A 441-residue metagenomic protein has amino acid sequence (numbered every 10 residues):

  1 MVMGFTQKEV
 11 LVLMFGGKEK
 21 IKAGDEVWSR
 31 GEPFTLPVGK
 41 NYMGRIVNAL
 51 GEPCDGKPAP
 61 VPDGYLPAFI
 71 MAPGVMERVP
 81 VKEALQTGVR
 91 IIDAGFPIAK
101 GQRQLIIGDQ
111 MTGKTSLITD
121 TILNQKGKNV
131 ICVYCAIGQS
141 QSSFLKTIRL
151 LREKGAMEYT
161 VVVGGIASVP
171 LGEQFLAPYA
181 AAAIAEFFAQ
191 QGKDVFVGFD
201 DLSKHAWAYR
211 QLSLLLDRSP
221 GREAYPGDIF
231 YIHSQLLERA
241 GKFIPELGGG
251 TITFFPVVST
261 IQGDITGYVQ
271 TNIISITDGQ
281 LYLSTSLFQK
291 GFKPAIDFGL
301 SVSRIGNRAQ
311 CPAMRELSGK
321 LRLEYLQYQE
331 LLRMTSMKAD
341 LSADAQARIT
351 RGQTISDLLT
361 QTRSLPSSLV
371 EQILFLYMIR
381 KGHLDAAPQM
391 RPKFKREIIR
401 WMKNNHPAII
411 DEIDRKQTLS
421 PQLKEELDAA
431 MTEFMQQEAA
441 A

Functional and structural regions predicted by a protein language model:
M1-R45, A49-C54: N-terminal accessory targeting/assembly segments
K18-K20, P33-F34, G51-C54, Q102 (+12 more regions): Conserved nucleotide-binding/hydrolysis micro-motifs of P-loop NTPases
D25-V27, F34, N41, C54-Q102 (+2 more regions): P-loop NTPase nucleotide-binding/switch module
V89-S140, A182: P-loop NTPase nucleotide-binding module
N129-I131, E158-V161, G192-F196, G249-F255: Loop/turn-to-beta-strand initiation segments
V130, S140-I184, L214-P226: Nucleotide-state-sensitive switch-loop elements of NTP-binding domains
E173-Y209: Phosphate-binding/switch loop-helix module in NTP-utilizing enzymes
K204, R218-A441: Conserved catalytic/coupling modules of large nucleotide/cofactor-utilizing molecular machines
